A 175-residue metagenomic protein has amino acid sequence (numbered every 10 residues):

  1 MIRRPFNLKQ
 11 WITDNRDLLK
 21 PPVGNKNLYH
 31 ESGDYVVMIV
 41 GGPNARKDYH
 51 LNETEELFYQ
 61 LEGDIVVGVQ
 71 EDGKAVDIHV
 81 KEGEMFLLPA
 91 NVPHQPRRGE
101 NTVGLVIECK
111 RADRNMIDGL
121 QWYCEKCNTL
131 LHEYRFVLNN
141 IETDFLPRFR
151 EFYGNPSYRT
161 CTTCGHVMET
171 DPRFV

Functional and structural regions predicted by a protein language model:
M1-G41, R46-D48, T143-V175: A short, N-terminal "cap"/entry segment at the start of jelly-roll beta-barrel domains of the cupin/DSBH fold
S32, P43-L57, G73-K74, E100: A short beta-loop-beta micro-motif enriched in histidine and acidic residues
V37, D48-H50, E55-Q60, D77-I78 (+2 more regions): His/acidic/aromatic-lined binding-pocket segments of jelly-roll/cupin-type domains and related regulatory beta-sandwich
V40, H79-E100, E108-C109: Conserved metal-binding segment of the jelly-roll/cupin
V40-G41, L51-Q70, G104-C109: Short, conserved beta-strand element in jelly-roll/cupin
K110-L120, F149-P156: Short, flexible, mixed-charge glycine/proline-rich loop motifs that serve as phosphate/nucleic-acid-contacting
W122-C127, C161-C164: Short cysteine-rich clusters marking metal-coordination/redox-active sites
E133-F136, T170-D171: Short, non-ligating residues that shape and space the ligands of small metal-coordination modules and catalytic
